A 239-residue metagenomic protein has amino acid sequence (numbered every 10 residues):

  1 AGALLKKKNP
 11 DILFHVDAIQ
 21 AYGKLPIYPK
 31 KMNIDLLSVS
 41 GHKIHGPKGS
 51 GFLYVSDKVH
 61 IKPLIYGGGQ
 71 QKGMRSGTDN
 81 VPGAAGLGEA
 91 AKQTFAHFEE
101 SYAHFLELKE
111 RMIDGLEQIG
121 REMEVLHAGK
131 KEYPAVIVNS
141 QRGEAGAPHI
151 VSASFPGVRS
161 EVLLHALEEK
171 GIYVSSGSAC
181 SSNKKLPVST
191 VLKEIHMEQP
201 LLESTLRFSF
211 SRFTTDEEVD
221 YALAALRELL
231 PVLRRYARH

Functional and structural regions predicted by a protein language model:
A1-H239: Pyridoxal 5′-phosphate
